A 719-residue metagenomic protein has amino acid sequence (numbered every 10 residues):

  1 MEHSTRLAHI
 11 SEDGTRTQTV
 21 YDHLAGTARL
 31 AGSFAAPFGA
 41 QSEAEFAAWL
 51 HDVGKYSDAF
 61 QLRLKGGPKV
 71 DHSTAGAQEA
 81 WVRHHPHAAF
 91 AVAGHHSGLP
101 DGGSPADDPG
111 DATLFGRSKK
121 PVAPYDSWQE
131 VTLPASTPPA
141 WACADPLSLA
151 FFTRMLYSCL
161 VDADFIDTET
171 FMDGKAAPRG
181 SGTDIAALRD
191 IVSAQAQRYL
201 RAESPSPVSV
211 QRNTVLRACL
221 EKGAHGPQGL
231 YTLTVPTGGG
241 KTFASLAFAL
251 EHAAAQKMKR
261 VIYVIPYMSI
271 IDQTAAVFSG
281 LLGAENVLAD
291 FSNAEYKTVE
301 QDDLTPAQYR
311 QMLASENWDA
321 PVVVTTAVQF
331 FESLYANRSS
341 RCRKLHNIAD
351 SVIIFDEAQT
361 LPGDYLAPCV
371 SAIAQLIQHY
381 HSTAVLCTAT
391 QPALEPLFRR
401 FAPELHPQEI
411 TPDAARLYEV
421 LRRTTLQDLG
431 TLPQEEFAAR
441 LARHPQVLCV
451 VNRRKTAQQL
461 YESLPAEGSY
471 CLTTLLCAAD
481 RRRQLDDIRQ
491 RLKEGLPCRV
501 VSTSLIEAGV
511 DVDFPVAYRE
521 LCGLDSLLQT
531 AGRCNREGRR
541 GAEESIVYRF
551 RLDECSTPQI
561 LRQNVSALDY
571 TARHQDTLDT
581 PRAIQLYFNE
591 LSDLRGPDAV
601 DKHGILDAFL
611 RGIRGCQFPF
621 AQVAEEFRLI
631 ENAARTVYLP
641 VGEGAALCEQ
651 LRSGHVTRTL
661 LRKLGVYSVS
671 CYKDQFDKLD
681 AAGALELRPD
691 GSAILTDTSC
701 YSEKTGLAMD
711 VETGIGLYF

Functional and structural regions predicted by a protein language model:
M1-Q195: Accessory nucleic-acid engagement/destabilization modules that flank
H9-E12, M268, A289-L304, N452-K455 (+2 more regions): Conserved helicase motor
A88, I377, E435-A442, V450 (+9 more regions): C-terminal helicase lobe and adjacent C-terminal extensions/tails of nucleic-acid helicase motors
G226-A249: Walker A/P-loop
M258-L282, A289-A294, A393: Conserved Walker A/P-loop ATP-binding site and its immediately adjacent core in helicase/helicase-like ATPase domains
G283-Y335: Inter-Walker segment of RecA-like/P-loop motor cores
A327-F331, R341-H379, A384: SF2 helicase catalytic motif II
A389-A442: Interdomain hinge/linker at the junction between the two RecA-like core domains of SF2 helicases
